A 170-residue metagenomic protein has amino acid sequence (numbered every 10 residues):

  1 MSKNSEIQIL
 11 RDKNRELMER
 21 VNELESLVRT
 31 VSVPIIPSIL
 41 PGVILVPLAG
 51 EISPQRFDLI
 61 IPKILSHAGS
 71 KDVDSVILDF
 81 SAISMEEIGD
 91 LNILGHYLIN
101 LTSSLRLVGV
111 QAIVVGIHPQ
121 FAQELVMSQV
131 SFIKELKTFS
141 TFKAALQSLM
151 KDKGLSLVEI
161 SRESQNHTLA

Functional and structural regions predicted by a protein language model:
M1-V33: Long, leucine- and charge-enriched amphipathic alpha-helices that form heptad-repeat coiled-coil/leucine-zipper-like
P34-P62: STAS-typified acidic loop motif
L45, V76-D79: Structural motif
P54-V76: A short, well-ordered alpha-helical element
A82-Q129: Amphipathic alpha-helical interaction surfaces in cytosolic regulatory modules
E124-S128, F132, S148, D152-K153: Catalytic core segments in nucleotide and nucleic-acid processing enzymes
K134-A145: Short acidic-hydrophobic, aromatic-tinged amphipathic segments that line or gate anion-handling sites
K153-A170: Non-catalytic signal-transmission and effector/linker regions of two-component phosphorelay proteins
